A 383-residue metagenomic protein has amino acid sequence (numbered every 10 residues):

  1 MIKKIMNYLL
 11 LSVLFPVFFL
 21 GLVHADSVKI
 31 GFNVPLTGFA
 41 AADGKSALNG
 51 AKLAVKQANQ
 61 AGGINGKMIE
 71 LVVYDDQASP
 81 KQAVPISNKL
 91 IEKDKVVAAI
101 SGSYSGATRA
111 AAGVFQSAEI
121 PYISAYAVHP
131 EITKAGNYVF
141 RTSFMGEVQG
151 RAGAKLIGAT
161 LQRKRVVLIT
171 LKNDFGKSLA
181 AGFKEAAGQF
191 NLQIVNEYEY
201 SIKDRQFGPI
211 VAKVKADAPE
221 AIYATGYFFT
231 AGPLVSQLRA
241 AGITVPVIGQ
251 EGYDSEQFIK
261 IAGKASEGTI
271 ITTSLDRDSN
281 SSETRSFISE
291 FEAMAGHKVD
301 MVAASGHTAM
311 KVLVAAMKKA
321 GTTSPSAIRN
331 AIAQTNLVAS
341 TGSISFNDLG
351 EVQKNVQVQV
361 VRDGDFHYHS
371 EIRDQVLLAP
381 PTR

Functional and structural regions predicted by a protein language model:
I2-I5, L11-F15, A25-R383: Extracytosolic ligand-binding ectodomains
